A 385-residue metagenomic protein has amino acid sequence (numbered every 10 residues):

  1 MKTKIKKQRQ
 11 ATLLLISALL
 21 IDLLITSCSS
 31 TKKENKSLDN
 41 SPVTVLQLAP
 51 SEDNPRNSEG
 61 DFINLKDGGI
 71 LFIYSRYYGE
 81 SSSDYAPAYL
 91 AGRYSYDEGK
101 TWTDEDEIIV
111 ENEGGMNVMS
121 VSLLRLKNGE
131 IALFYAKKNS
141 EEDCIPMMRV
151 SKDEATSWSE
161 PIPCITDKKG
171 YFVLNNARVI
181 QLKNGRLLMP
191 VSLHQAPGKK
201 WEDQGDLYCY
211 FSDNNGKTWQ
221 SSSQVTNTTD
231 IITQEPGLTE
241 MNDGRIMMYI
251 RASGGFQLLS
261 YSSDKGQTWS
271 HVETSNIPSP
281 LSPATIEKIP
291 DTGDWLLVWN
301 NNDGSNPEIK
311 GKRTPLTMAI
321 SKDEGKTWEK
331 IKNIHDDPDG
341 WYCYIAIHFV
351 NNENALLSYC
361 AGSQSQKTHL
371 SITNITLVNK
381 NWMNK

Functional and structural regions predicted by a protein language model:
K2-L14: Bacterial N-terminal signal peptides that target proteins for export
L14-L20: Sec-dependent N-terminal signal peptides
I25-S27: C-terminal motif of bacterial Sec signal peptides marking the signal peptidase cleavage site
S29-K385: Asp-box/BNR beta-propeller blade signature and adjacent active/binding-site loops in extracellular glycan-interacting
